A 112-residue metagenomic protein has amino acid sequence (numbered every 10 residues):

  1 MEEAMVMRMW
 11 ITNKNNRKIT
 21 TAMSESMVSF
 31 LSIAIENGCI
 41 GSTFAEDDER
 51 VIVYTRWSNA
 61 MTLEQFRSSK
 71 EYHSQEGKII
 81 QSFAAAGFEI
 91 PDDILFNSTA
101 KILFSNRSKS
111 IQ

Functional and structural regions predicted by a protein language model:
M1-E2, W10-T12, I40-I52, G77-Q112: Glycine-rich beta-strand-turn "strand-cap" elements at beta-sheet edges
M7: Short hydrophobic/aromatic beta-strand or adjacent loop that forms the aromatic wall/cage of a ligand/substrate-binding
I11-M23: Short, surface-exposed ligand-recognition loops at beta-strand->loop->(often short) alpha-helix junctions that present
K18, V51, T62-E64: Intrinsically disordered, low-complexity acidic/polar segments
F30-I40, R56-I94: An amphipathic, aromatic/His-enriched active-site/gating alpha helix that lines ligand/cofactor pockets
